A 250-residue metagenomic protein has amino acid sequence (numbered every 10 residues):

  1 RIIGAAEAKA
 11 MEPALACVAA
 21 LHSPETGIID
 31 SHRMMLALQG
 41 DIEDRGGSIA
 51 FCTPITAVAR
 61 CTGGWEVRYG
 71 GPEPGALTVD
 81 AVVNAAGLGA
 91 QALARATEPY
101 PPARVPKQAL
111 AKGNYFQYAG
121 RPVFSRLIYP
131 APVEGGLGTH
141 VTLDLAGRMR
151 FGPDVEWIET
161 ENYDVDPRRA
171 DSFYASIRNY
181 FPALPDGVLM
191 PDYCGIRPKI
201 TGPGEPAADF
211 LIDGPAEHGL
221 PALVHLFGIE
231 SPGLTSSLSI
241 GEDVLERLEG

Functional and structural regions predicted by a protein language model:
R1-G4, S48-A50, M190: General small-molecule cofactor/ligand-binding pocket signal
I2, E7, A207-G250: C-terminal lid/capping helical subdomain adjacent to the catalytic/cofactor pocket in oxidative enzymes
A5-R45, E66, D154-I158, P221-I229: Helix-loop-beta segment of a Rossmann-like dinucleotide-binding subdomain
M11, V58, L93-A96: Residues that scaffold the ATP/ADP-binding catalytic core of kinase and kinase-like folds
H22-A81, L238, R247: Helical element adjacent to the flavin cofactor pocket in flavoenzyme catalytic cores
L36-Q39, Q91-A94, Y174, R178 (+2 more regions): Predominant activation on well-ordered alpha-helical scaffold segments within soluble catalytic domains
A76-A81, A85-L220: Active-site substrate-recognition segment that forms the wall of the catalytic cavity or substrate channel
